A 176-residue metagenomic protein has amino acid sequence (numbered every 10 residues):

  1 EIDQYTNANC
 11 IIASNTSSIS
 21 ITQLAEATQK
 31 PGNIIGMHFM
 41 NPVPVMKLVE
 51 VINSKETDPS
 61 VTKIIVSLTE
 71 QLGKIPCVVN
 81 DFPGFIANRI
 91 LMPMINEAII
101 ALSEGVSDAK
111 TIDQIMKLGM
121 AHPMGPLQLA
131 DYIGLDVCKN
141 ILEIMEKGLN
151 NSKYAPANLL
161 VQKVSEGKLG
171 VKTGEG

Functional and structural regions predicted by a protein language model:
E1: Glycine/threonine-rich flexible loop motifs
T6-N7: Helix-to-beta-strand junctions that scaffold the AdoMet/dcAdoMet cofactor pocket in Class I SAM-dependent enzymes
I11-D81, F85-R89: Rossmann-fold dinucleotide-binding core
I19, Q29, E56, S60 (+4 more regions): Charged, alpha-helix-enriched surfaces in structured cytosolic catalytic cores of large nucleotide-utilizing machines
P44-L48, M94-I95, I141: N-terminal alpha-helical segment
K63, E70-D81, I100-E104, A109-G176: NAD(P)-dependent Rossmann-like dehydrogenase/reductase catalytic/cofactor-binding core
I90-E104: Flexible helical/loop "lid" subdomain adjacent to adenine-nucleotide binding pockets
